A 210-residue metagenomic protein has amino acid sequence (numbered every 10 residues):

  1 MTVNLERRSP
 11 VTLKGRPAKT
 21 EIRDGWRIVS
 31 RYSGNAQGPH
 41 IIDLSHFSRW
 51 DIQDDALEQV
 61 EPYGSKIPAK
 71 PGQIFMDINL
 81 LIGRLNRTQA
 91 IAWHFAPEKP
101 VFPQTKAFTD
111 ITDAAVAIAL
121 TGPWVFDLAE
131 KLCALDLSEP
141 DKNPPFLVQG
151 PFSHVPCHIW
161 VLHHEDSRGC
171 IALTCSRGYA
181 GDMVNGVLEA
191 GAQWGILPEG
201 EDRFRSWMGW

Functional and structural regions predicted by a protein language model:
M1-W210: Basic, glycine/lysine-rich polyanion-binding surfaces/domains
